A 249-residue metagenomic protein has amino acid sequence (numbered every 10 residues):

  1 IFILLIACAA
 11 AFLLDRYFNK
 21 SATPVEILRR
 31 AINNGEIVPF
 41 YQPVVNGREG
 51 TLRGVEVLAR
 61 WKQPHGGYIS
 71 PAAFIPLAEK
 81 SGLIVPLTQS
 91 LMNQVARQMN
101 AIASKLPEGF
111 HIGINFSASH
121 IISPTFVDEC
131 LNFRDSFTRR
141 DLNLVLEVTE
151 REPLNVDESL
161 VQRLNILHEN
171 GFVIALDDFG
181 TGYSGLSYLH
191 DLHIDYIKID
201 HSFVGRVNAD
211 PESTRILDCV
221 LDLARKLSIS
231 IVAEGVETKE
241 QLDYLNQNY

Functional and structural regions predicted by a protein language model:
F2-V38, S81, A118-H120, V161: C-di-GMP signaling machinery
K20-I75, L176: Active-site core of bacterial EAL-family cyclic-dinucleotide phosphodiesterase domains
F40-Q42, L58-R60, G113-S117, E147-T149 (+2 more regions): A cross-family glycoside hydrolase active-site/sugar-binding cleft signature
A72-P76, V85, N165: Conserved long alpha-helical elements within nucleotide-processing catalytic cores of c-di-GMP signaling and class III
L77-A78, L91-M99, C130, R163 (+2 more regions): Structural preference for long, well-ordered alpha-helical segments in enzyme cores
L83-S159, G235: Catalytic core of bacterial c-di-GMP phosphodiesterases, primarily the EAL and HD-GYP domains, capturing alpha-helical
D128-N132, S159-Q162, P211-D218: Charged helix-capping and loop-helix junction motifs
F133-V207, L223-Y249: The catalytic core of metal-dependent phosphodiesterases that act on cyclic dinucleotides
